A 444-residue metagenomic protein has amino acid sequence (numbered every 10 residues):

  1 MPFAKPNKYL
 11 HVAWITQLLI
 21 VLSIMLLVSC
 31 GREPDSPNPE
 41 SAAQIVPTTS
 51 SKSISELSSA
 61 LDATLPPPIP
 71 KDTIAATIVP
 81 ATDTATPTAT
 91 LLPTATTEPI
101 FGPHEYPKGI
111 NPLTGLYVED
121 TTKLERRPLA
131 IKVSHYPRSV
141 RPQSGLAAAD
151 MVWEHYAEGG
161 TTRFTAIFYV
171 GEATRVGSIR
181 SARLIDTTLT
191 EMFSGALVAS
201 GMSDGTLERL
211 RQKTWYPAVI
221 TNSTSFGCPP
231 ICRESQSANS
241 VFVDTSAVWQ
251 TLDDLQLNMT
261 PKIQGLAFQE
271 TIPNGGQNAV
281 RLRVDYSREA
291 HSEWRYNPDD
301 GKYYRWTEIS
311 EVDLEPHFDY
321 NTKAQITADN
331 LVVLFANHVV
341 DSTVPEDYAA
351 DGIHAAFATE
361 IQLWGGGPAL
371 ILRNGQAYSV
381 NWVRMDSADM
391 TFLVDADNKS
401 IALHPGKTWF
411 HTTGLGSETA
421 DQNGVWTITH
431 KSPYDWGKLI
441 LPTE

Functional and structural regions predicted by a protein language model:
M1-H11: N-terminal secretory signal peptides that target proteins for export/translocation
L10-L22: Sec-dependent N-terminal signal peptides
W14-T16, A81, T359: Hydrophobic alpha-helical segments, principally membrane-spanning helices and signal/leader peptides
L22-M25, E33-G109, T121, L441-T443: Ser/Thr-rich, Proline-interspersed low-complexity disordered segments
E98-M151, E158-E444: A surface/extracellular/periplasmic glyco- and lipid-processing/surface-interacting theme
